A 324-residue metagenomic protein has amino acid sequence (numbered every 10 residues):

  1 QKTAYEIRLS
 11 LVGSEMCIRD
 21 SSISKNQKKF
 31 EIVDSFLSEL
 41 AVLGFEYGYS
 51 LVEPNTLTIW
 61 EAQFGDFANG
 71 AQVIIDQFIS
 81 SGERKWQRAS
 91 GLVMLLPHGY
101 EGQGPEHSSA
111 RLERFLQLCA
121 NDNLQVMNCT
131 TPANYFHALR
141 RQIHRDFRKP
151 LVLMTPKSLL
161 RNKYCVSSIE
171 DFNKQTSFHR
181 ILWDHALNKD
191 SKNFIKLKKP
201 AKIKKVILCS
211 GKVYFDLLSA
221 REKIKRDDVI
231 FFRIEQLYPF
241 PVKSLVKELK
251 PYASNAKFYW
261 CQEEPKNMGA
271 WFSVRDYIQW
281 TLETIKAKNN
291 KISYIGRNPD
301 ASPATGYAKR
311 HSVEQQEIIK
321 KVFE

Functional and structural regions predicted by a protein language model:
K2-I18: Short, small-residue-biased leader/transition segments that mark boundaries at the very start of proteins
R8, V206-V213, L217-L218: Acidic/histidine-rich
S14-E15, R19-A201, F215: Conserved thiamine diphosphate
D34, A62-F64, L96-H98, T130 (+6 more regions): Active-site proximal loops enriched in glycine and acidic residues that flank catalytic Cys/His/Asp and coordinate
Y49-E53, G82, V242-F258: Short, basic/hydrophobic alpha-helical segments
E53, Q117-C119, K174, L218-F232 (+1 more regions): Short helix-loop-beta junction
Y100-L112, Q117-A120, Q125-N128, P132-A133 (+4 more regions): Peripheral docking tails and interdomain loops at the edges of cofactor- or intermediate-handling domains
S219-Y252: Generic long, charged, amphipathic alpha-helical segments
